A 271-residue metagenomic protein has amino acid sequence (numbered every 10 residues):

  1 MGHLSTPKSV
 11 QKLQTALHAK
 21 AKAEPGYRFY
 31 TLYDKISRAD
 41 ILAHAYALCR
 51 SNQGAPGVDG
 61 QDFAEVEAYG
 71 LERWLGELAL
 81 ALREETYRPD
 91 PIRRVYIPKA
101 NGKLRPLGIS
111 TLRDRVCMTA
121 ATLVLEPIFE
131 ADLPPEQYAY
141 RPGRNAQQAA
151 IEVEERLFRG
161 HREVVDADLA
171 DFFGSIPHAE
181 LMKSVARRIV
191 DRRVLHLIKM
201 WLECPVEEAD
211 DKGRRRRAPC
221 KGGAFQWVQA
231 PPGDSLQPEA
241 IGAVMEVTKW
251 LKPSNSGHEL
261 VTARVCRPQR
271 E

Functional and structural regions predicted by a protein language model:
M1-G60, A64-E72: Non-catalytic, polymerase-adjacent accessory regions of viral genome-replication enzymes
D34-S37, R50-S51, A55, E126 (+2 more regions): Amphipathic alpha-helical interaction elements
P56, Q61, L104, A167 (+1 more regions): Single, functionally critical "micro-switch" positions that shape active/binding sites and transmembrane helices
W74-E77, A81-Y96, A100, V124 (+1 more regions): Conserved polymerase palm-domain catalytic core
P106-T111: Conserved phosphate-binding loops in nucleotide/dinucleotide-binding enzymes
R115: Short Cys/His-based metal-binding microdomains
M118: Nuclease catalytic cores
A121: Nucleotide/phosphate-binding loop and acidic/charged catalytic motifs in nucleotide-binding or -utilizing enzymes
